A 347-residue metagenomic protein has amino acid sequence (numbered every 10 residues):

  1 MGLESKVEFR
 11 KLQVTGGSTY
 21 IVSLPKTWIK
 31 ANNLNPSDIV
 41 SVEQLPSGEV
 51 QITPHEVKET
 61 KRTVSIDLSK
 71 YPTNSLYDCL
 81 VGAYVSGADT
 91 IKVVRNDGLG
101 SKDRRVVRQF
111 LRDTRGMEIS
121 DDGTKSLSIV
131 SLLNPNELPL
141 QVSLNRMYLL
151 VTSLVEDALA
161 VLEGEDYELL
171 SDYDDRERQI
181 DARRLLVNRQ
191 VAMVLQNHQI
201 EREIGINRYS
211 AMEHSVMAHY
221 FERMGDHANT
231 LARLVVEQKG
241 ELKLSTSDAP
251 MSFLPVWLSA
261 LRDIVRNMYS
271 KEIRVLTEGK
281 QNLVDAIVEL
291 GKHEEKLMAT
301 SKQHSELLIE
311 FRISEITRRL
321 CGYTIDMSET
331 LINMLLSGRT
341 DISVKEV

Functional and structural regions predicted by a protein language model:
M1-L3: Secretory targeting signatures
K6-L12, G17-T19, S23-V347: Cytosolic, long alpha-helical scaffolding segments
